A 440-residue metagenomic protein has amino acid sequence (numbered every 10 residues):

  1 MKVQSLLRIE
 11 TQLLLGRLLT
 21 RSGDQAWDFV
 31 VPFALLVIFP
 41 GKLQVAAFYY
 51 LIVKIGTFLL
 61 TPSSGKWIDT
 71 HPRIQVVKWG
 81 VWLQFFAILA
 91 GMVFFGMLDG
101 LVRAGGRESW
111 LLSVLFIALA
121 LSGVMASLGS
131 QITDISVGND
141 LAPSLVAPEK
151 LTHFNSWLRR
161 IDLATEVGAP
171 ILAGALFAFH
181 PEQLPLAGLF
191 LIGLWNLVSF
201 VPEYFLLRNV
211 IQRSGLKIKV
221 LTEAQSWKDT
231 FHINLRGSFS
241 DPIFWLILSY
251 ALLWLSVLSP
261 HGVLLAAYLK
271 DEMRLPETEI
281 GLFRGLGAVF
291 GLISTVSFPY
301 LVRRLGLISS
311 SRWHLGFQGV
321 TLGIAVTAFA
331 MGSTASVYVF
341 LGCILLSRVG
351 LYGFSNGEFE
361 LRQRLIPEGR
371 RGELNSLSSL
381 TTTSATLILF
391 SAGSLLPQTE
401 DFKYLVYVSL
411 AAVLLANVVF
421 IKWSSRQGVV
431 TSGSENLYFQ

Functional and structural regions predicted by a protein language model:
M1-E10, N209-Y250, D271-E272, Y438-Q440: Juxtamembrane intracellular "pre-TM" segments in multi-pass secondary transporters
V3-L14, L43, L112-A120, S226 (+4 more regions): Primarily residues marking transmembrane-helix entry/exit sites
Q12-F29, Y49-I68, P72, V76-Q84 (+6 more regions): Substrate-agnostic recognition of the 12-TM MFS/MFS-like secondary transporter fold
F29-Q44, P143, V263-I280: Short amphipathic helix-loop junctions that connect adjacent transmembrane helices in Major Facilitator Superfamily/SLC
P32-F39, G96-A104, V167-W195, P299-Y300 (+2 more regions): Transmembrane alpha-helix termini and helix-breaking/packing motifs in multi-pass membrane transporters
L60, F94-G96, W195-R208, L322-F329 (+1 more regions): Multi-pass alpha-helical transporter architecture, strongest for 12-TM Major Facilitator/SLC carriers used
W82-L112, F317-S333: C-terminal ends and interior cores of transmembrane alpha-helices in multi-pass membrane transporters/permeases
S309-F354: C-terminal transmembrane helical hairpin of 12-TM major facilitator-type secondary transporters
